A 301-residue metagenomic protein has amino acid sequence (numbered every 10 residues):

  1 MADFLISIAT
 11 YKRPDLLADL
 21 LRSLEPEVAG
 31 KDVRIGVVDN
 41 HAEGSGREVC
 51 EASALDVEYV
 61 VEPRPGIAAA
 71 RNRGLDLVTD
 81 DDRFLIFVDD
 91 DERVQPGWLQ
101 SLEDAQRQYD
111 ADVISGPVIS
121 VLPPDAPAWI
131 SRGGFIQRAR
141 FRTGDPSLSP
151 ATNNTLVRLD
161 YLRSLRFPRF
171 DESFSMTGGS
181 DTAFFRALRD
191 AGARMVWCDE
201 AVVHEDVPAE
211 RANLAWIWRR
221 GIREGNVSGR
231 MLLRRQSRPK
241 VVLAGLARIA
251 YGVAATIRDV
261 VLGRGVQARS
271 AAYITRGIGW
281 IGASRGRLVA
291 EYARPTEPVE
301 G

Functional and structural regions predicted by a protein language model:
R22-D32: Short, acidic, metal-binding catalytic loop of nucleotide-sugar glycosyltransferases
S23, V37-E48, E92: A conserved acidic beta->alpha catalytic loop
A69-F84: Active-site nucleotide-sugar/metal-binding loop of Leloir-type enzymes
G97-A128: Conserved donor NDP-sugar-binding/catalytic core segment of glycosyltransferases
G116-P117, S131-L148, R163: Short, flexible, basic/aromatic active-site loop/helix in glycosyltransferases
A139-V157, S175-T177: A recurrent flexible, glycine/aromatic-enriched loop bordering the glycosyltransferase active site that acts as
S175-R186: Acidic donor-binding loop at a coil-to-helix junction in glycosyltransferase catalytic cores that engages
R219-N226, L233, S237-G301: Non-catalytic, C-terminal membrane-associated alpha-helical segments of glycosyltransferases
